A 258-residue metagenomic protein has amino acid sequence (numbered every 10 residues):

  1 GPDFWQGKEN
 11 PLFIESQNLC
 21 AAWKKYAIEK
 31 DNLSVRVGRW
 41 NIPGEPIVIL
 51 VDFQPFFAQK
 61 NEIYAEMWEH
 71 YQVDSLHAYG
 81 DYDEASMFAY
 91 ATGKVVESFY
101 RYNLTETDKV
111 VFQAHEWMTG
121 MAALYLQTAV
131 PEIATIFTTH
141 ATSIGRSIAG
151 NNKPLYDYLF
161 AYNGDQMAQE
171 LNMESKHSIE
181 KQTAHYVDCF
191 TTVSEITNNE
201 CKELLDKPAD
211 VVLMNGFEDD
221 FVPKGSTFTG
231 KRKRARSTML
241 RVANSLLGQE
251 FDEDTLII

Functional and structural regions predicted by a protein language model:
G1-I258: Catalytic cores of nucleotide-sugar-dependent glycosyltransferases that transfer UDP/GDP/TDP-activated
